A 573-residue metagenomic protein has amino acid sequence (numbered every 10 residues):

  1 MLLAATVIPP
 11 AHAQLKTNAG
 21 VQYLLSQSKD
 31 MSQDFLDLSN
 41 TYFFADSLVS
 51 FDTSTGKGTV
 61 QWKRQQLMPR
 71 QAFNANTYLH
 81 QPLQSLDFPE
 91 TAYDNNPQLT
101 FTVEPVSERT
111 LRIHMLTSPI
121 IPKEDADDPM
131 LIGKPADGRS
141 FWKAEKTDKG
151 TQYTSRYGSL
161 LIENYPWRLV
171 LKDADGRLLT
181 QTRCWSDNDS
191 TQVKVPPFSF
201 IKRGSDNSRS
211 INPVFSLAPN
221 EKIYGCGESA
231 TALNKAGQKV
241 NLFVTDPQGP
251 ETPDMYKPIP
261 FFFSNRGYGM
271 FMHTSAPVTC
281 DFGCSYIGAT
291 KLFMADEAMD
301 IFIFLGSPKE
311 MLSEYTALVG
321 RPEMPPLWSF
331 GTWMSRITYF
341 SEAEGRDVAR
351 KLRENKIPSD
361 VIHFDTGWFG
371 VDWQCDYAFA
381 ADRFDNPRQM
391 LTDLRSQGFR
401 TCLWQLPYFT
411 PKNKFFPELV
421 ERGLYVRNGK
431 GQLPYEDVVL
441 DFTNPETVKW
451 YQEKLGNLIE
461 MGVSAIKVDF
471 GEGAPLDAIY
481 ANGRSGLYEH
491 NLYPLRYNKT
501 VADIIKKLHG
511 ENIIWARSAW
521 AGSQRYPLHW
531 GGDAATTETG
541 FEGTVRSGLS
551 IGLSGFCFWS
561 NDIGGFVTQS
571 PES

Functional and structural regions predicted by a protein language model:
M1-T17: Bacterial Sec-dependent N-terminal signal peptides
H12-V319, E323, L327-W328, I337 (+6 more regions): N-terminal accessory segment at the very beginning of proteins
L116-S118, D125-G133, Q181, P358-S573: Aromatic- and carboxylate-enriched substrate-binding clefts and catalytic-loop regions of carbohydrate-active enzymes
D296, I303, T332-I337, T366 (+2 more regions): Short glycine-centered, acidic/aromatic-flanked micro-motifs in structured strand/loop junctions that mark active-site
Y315, T332-W333, V545-G548: Short alpha-helical scaffolding segments that buttress acidic/His motifs in well-ordered protein cores
E323-S335, N428-V439: N-terminal small/glycine-rich loop or linker at the start of catalytic domains across soluble metabolic enzymes
E354-N355: N-terminal helical cap/lid subdomain that shapes the substrate entry/recognition surface in HAD-like hydrolases
